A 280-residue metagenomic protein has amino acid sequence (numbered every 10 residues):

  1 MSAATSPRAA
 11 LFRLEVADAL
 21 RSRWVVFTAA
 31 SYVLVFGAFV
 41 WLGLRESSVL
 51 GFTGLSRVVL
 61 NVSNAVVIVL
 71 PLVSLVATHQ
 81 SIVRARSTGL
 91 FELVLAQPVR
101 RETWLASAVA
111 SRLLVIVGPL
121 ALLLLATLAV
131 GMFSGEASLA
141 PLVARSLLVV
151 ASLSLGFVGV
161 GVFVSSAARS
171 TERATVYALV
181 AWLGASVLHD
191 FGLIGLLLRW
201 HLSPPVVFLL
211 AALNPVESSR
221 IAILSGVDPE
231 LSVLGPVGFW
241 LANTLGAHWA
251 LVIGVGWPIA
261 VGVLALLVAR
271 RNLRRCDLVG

Functional and structural regions predicted by a protein language model:
M1-A29: Aromatic- and glycine-rich beta-strand/loop motifs that create alpha-glucan
L14, D18, T103-I116, L120: Start (N-cap) of specific transmembrane helices in multi-pass transporter permeases
S31, V58-R84: Long, hydrophobic alpha-helical segments
A38-W41, S48, F52, V58-V59 (+2 more regions): Secretory targeting signals
E46, V187-V263, L267: Terminal transmembrane helical anchor/hairpin motif
L75-Q97, V109: Transmembrane helix boundary and interhelical loop/hinge segments in multi-pass membrane proteins
A151-L202: A structural motif at transmembrane helix-loop-helix junctions in multipass membrane proteins
R274-G280: Short cytosolic juxtamembrane segments of multi-pass membrane proteins
